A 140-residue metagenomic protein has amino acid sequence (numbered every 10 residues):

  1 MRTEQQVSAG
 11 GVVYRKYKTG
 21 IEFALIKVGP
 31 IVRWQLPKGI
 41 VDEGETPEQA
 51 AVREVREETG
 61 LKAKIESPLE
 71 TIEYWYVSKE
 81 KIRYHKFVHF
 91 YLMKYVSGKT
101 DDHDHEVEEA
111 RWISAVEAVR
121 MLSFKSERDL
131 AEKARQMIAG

Functional and structural regions predicted by a protein language model:
M1-E22: Conserved N-terminal beta-strand and adjoining loop/helix that marks the start of the Nudix/MutT-like hydrolase domain
V7-A9, I21, K86-H89, E108: Change "...and in nucleic-acid phosphodiester-cleaving endonucleases..." to "...and in nucleic-acid processing enzymes
V13, K27, L92-K94: Short, well-ordered beta-strand micro-motif
T19-K62: Conserved Nudix-box catalytic region and its N-terminal flanking loop in Nudix hydrolases and closely related
Q35, H85, W112: Short aromatic/basic micro-patch
G60-G98: Active-site segment of metal-dependent pyrophosphate-handling enzymes, primarily the Nudix hydrolase catalytic core
F90, K94-S97, D101-E132: NUDIX/MutT-family hydrolases
K133, M137-G140: C-terminal alpha-helix
